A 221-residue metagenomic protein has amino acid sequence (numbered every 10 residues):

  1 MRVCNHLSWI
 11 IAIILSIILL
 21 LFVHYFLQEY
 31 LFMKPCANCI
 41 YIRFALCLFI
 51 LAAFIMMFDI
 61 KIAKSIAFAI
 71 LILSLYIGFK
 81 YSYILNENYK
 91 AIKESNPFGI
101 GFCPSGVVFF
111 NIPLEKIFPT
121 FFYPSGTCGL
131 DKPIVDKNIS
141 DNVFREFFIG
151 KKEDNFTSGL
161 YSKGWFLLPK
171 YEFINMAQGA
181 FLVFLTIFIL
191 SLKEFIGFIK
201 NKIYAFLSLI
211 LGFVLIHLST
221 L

Functional and structural regions predicted by a protein language model:
M1-A37, L46-L48, I62-L221: Secretory/periplasmic and organellar redox-cofactor proteins
I42: Cys/His-rich metal-chelating microdomains
F49-D59: Canonical alpha-helical transmembrane segments
